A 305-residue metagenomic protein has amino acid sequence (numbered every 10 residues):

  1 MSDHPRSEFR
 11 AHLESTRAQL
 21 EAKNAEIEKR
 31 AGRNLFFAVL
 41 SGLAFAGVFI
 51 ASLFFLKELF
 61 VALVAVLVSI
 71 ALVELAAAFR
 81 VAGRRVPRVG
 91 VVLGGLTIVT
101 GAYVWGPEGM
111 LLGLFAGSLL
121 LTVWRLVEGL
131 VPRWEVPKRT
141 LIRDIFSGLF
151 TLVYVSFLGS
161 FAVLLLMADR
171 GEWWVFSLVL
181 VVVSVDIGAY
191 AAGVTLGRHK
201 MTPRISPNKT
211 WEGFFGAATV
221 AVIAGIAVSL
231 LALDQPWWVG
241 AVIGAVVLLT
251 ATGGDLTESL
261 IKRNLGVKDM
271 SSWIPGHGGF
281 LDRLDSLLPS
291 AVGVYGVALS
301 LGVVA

Functional and structural regions predicted by a protein language model:
S2-L249: Membrane-embedded alpha-helical bundles of polytopic integral membrane proteins
W238, L284, V303-V304: Short, conserved aromatic-histidine micro-motifs
N264-L287: Interfacial loop-to-transmembrane junctions
L288, V292-V297: Hydrophobic alpha-helical transmembrane segments of membrane transport and translocation systems, primarily multi-pass
V297-A305: Juxtamembrane boundary at the C-terminal end of a transmembrane helix
